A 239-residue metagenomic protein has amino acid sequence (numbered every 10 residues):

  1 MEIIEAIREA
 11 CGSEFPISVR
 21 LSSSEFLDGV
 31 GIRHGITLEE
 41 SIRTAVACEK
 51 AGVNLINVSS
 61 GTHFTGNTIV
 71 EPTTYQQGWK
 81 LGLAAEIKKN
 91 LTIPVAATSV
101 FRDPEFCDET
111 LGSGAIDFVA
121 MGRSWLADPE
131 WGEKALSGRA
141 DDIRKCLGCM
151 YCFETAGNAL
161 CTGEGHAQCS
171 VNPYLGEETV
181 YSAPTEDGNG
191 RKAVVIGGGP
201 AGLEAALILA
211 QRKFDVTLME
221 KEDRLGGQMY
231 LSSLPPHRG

Functional and structural regions predicted by a protein language model:
M1-I196, P200-Q211, D215-V216, R224: Flavin-dependent oxidoreductase catalytic cores
I143, L147-G148, L231-G239: N-terminal glycine-rich dinucleotide-binding loop that anchors FAD/FMN and/or NAD(P) in oxidoreductases
G227-Q228: Radical SAM [4Fe-4S] cluster-binding motif and immediate context
